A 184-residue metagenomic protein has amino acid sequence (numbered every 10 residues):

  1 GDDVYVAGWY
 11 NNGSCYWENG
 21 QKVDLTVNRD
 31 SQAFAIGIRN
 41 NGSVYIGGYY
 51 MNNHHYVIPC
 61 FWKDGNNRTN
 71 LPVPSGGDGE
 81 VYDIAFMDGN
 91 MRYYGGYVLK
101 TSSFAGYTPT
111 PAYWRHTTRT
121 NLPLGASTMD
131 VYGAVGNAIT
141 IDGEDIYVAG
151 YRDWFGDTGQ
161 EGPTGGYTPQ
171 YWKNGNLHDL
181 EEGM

Functional and structural regions predicted by a protein language model:
G1-M184: Residue-level hotspots at or immediately adjacent to binding/recognition sites across diverse folds
